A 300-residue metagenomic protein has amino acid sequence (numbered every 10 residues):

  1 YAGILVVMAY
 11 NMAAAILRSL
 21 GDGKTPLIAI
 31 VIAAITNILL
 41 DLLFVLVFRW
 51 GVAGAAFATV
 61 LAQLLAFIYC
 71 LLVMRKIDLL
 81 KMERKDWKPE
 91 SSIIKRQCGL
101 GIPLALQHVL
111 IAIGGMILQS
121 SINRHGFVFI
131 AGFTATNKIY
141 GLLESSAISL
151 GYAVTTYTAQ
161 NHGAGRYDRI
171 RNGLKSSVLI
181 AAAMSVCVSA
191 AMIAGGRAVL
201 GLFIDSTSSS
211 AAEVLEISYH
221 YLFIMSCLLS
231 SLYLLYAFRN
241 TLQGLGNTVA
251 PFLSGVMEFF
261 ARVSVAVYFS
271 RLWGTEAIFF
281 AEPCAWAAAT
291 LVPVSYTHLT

Functional and structural regions predicted by a protein language model:
Y1-Y10, S210-F238: Alpha-helical transmembrane segments of multi-pass membrane proteins
V7-P26, G132-G196, L232-S254: Small-residue-rich hydrophobic transmembrane alpha-helices
K24, A34-F67, A198, F259-L291: Membrane-interface helix-loop junctions in multi-pass transport and translocation proteins
P26, R96, L100-H108, A112 (+4 more regions): Residue-level signature of transmembrane alpha-helical cores of multipass secondary-active transporters and flippases
L43-W50, V109-L142, Q160, L200-S209 (+2 more regions): Helix-terminus/linker motif at the lipid-water interface of multi-pass membrane proteins
T59, I68-I111, L299: Interhelical loop/hinge segments that connect adjacent transmembrane helices in multipass membrane
S189-A212, Y219: Short membrane-interface helical motifs at transmembrane helix boundaries in multi-pass membrane transporters
V294, H298-T300: Residue-level detector of conserved catalytic or cofactor/ligand-binding positions in enzyme active sites
